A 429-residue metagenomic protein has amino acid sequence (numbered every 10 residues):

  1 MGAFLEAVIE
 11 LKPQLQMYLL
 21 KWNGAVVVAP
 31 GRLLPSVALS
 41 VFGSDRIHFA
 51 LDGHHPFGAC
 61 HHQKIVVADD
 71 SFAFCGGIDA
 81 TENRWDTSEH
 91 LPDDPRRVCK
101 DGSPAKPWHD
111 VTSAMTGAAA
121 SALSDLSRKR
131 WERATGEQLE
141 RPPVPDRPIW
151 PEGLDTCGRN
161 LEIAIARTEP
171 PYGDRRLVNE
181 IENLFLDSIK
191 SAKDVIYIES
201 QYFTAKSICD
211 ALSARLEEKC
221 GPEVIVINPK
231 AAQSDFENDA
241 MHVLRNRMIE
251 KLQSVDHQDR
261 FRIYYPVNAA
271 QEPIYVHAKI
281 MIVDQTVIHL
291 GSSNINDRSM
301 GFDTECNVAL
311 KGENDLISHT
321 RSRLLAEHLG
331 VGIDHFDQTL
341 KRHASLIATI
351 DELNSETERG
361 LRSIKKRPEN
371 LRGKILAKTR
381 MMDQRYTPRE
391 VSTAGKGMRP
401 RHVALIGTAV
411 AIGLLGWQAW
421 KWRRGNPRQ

Functional and structural regions predicted by a protein language model:
M1-Q429: Charged, low-complexity intrinsically disordered terminal segments
